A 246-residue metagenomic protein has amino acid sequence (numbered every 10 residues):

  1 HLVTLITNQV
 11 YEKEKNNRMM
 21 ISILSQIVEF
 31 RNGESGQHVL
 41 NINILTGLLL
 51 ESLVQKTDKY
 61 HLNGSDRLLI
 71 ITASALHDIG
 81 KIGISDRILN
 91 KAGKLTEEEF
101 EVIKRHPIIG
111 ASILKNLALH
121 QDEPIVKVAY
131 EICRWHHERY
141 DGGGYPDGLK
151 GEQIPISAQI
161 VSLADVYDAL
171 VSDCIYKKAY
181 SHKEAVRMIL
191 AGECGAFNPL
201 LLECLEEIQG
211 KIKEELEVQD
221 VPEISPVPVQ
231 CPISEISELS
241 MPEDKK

Functional and structural regions predicted by a protein language model:
H1-L2, K246: Accessible peptide chain termini
L2, I6-K13: Heptad-repeat alpha-helical coiled-coil signal-transmission segments
K13-M19: HAMP domain helices
M19-K246: Histidine- and acidic-residue-rich, metal-dependent catalytic cores
